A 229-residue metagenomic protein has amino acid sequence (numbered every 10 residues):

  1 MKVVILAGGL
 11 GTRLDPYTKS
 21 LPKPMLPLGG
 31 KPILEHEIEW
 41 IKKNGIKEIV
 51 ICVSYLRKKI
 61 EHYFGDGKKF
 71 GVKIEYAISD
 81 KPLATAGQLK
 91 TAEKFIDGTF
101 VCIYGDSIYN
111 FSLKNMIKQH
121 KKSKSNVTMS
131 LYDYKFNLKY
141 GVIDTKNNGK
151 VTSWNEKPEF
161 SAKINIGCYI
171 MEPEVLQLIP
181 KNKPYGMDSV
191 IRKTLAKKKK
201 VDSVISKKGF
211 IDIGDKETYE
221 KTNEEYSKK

Functional and structural regions predicted by a protein language model:
M1-K19, K42: N-terminal nucleotide-binding beta1-loop-alpha1 segment
K2-I5, K31-Y104, L113-N115, T145 (+1 more regions): Conserved N-terminal catalytic core of the sugar/cofactor nucleotidyltransferase
L10, D106-S107: Active-site metal-binding loops of divalent metal-dependent hydrolases
S20-E35: Short catalytic helix/loop segments, enriched in acidic residues and glycine and frequently bearing histidine
M25, V142-T145, S203: A structural signal for short hydrophobic beta-strand segments in well-ordered beta-sheet cores
I46, D97, K124-S125, K198-K199: Short, high-confidence coil segments that cap the C-terminus of an alpha-helix and link into the following beta-strand
F100-V101, I108, K114-K121, K135 (+1 more regions): Catalytic-core segments of class I nucleotidyltransferases/pyrophosphorylases that form NMP-activated intermediates
S123-D133: A short, conserved acidic/glycine-rich loop-to-beta-strand motif that forms the donor nucleotide-sugar/metal
